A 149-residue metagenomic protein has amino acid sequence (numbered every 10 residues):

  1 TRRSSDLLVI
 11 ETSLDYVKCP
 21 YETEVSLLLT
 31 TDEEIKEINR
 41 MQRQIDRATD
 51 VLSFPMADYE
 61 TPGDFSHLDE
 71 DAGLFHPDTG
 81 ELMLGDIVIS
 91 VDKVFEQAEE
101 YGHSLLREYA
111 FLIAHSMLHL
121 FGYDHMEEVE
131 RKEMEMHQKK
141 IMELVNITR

Functional and structural regions predicted by a protein language model:
R2-E108, L120-R149: Active-site rim/adjacent substrate-binding subdomains
L112, S116-L120: Catalytic glutamate of the conserved HExxH
